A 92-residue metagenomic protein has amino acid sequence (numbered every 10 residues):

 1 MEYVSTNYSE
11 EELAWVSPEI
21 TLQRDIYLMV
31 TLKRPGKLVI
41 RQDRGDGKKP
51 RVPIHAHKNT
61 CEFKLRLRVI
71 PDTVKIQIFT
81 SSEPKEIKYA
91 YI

Functional and structural regions predicted by a protein language model:
M1-S5: A general sequence property marking short-to-moderate contiguous segments in secreted/outer-membrane adhesion
N7-T21: Short beta-strands within extracellular/lumenal beta-sheet-rich domains
S17-P35: Extra-cytoplasmic beta-strand recognition segments
R24-L28, R68-S81: Noncatalytic modules at the cell exterior or secretory-pathway interfaces, chiefly beta-strand-rich lectin/adhesion
L32-K37, P71, P84: Short proline/glycine-enriched turn/loop motifs at strand-loop junctions of beta-rich domains
G36-G47: Short, surface-exposed beta-strand/strand-loop-strand elements in extracellular ectodomains
G47-P71: Extracellular carbohydrate recognition and processing domains and analogous Trp-centered ligand-binding platforms
S82-I92: Exposed low-complexity, polar/acidic, P/S/T/G-rich flexible segments that act as propeptides, protease-susceptible
